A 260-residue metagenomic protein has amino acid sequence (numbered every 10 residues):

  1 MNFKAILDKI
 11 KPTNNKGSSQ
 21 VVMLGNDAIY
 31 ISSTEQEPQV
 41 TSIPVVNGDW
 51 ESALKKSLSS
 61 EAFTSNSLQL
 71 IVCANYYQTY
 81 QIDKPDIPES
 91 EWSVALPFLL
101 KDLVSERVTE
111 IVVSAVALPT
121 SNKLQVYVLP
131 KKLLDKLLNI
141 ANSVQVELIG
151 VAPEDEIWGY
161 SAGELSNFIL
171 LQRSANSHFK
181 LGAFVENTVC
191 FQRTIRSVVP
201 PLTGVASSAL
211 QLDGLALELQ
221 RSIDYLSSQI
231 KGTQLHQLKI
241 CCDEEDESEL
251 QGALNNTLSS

Functional and structural regions predicted by a protein language model:
M1-S260: Hydrophobic/aromatic-enriched cytosolic interaction surfaces used to assemble or bind macromolecules
